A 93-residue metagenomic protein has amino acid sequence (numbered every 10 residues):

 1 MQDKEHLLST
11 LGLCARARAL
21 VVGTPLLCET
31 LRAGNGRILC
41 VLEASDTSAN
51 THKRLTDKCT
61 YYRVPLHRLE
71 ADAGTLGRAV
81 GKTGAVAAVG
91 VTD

Functional and structural regions predicted by a protein language model:
M1-Q2: Catalytic cores of RNA-modifying enzymes
E5-E43: N-terminal first-folded block
L8, L31-A33, L55-T56, L76-G81: Short, flexible, solvent-exposed loop/turn segments with mixed acidic/basic and small polar residues
T24, S45, V89-D93: Fold-independent oxyanion-binding glycine-rich loops and adjacent beta-strand/coil segments at enzyme active sites
P25, D46-T47, A71-G74: Short, ordered loop/turn segments at secondary-structure junctions
G34-T56, V64-H67: N-terminal positively charged helical leader segments and presequences
T60: Anion (oxyanion) recognition and catalysis
R63-D93: Short basic, glycine-rich beta-strand/loop surfaces that mediate nucleic-acid
